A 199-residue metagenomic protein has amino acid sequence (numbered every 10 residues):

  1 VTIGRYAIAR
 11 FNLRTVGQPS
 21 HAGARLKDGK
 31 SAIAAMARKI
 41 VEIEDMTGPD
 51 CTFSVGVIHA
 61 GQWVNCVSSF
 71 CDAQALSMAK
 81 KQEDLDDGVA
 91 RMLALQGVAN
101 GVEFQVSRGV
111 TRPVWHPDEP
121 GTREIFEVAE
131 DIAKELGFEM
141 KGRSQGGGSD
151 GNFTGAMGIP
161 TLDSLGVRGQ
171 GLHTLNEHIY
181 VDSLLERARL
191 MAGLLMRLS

Functional and structural regions predicted by a protein language model:
T2-S199: Metal-dependent amide/peptide-bond hydrolase catalytic core, centered on the "pita-bread" metallohydrolase fold
